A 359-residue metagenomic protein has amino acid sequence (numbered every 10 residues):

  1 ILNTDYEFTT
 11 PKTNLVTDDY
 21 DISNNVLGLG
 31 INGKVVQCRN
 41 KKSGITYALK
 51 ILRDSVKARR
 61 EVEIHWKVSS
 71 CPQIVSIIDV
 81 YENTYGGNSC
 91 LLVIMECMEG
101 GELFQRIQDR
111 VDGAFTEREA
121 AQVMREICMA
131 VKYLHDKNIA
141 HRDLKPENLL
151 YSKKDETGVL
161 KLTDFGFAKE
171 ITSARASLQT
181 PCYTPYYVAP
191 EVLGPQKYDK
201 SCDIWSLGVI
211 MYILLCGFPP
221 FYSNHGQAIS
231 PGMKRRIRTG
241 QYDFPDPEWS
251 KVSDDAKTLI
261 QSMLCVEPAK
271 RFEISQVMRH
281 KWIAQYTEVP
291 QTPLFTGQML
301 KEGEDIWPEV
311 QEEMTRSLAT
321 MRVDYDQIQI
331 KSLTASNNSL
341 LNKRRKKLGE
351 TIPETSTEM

Functional and structural regions predicted by a protein language model:
N24-G30, V35: Protein kinase glycine-rich loop
S76-S89: Short beta-strand micro-motifs within the conserved protein kinase catalytic domain, predominantly in the N-lobe
N88-E102: Conserved short submotifs of the Hanks-type protein kinase catalytic core that shape the nucleotide-binding pocket
V123-M124: Activation segment signature within eukaryotic-like protein kinase domains
D203: Conserved catalytic-loop aspartate of Hanks-type protein kinases
C265-K270, Q276-P290: Terminal C-lobe "cap" of eukaryotic-type protein kinase domains
